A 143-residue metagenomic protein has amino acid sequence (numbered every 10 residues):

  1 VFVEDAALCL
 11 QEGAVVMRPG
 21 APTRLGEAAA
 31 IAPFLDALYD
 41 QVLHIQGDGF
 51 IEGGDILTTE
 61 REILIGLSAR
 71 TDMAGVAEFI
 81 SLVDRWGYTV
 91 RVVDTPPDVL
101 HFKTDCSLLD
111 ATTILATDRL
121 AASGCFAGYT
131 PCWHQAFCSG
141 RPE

Functional and structural regions predicted by a protein language model:
V1-E143: The feature marks the mature, well-folded catalytic cores of soluble enzymes
